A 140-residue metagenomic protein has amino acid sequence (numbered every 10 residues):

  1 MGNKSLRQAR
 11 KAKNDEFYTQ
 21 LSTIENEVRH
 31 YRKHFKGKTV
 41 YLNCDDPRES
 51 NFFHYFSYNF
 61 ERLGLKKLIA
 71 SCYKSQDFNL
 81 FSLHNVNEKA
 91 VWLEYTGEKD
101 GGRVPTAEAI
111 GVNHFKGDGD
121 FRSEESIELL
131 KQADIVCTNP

Functional and structural regions predicted by a protein language model:
M1-P140: Class I S-adenosyl-L-methionine-dependent methyltransferase catalytic core
